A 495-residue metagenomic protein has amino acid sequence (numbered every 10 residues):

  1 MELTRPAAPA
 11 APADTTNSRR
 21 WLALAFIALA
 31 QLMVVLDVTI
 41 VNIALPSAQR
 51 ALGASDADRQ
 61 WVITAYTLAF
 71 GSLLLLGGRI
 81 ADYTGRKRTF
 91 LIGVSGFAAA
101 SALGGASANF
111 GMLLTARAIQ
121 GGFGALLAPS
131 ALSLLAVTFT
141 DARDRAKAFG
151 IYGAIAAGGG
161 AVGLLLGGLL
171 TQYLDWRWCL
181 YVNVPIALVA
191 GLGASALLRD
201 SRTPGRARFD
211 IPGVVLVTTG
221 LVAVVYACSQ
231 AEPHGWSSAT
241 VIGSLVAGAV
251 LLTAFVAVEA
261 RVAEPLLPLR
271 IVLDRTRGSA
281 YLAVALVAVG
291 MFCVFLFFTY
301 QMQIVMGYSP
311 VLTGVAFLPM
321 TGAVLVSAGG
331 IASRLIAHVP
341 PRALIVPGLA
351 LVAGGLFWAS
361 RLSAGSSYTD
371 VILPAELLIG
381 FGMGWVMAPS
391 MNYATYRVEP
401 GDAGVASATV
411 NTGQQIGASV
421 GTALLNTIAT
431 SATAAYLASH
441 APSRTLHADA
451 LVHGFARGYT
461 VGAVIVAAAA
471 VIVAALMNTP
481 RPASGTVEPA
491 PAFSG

Functional and structural regions predicted by a protein language model:
M1-R19, T203, T445-L446, L476-G495: Intrinsic disorder in cytosolic terminal tails and internal cytosolic loops of multi-pass membrane transporters
E2-A196, V339, S360, I372: Transmembrane-helix bundle of Major Facilitator Superfamily
D14, R143, G191-T218, A260-R275 (+3 more regions): Flexible interhelical linker loops that connect adjacent transmembrane helices in multi-pass membrane transporters
W21-A69, D175, P212, T240-S244 (+2 more regions): Transmembrane core module of solute transporters
A48-Q49, I80-A81, L166-L174, C228 (+5 more regions): Interfacial helix-cap and linker-helix signal at transmembrane-aqueous boundaries of multi-pass secondary transporters
L73, T84-V94, S107-G111, T115 (+3 more regions): C-terminal module of multi-pass small-molecule transporters
P129, A156-G168, Q172, L221 (+3 more regions): Glycine/proline-centered helix-kink
L132, V184-T203, T218-Q230, A247-V262 (+1 more regions): C-terminal membrane-cytosol helix-exit motif in multi-pass small-molecule transporters
